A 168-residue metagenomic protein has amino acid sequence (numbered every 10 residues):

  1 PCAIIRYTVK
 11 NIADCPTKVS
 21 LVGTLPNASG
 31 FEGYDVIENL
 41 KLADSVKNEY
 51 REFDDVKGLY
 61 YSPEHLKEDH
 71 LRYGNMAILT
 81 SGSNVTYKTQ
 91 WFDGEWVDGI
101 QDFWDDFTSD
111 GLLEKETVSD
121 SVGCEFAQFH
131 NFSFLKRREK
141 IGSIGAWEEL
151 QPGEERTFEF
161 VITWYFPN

Functional and structural regions predicted by a protein language model:
P1-T117, I144: Polysaccharide-binding surfaces and accessory modules of carbohydrate-active proteins
C2, T163-N168: Terminal connector regions
I12-D14, E139, Q151: Surface-exposed coil/turn segments at beta-strand junctions on protein surfaces, enriched
T17-V19, E148-W164: Short Pro-Gly-centered flexible turn/kink motifs
F31-L42, S121-K140: Solvent-exposed beta-strand/loop surfaces of large extracellular or lumenal domains
D93, W104, T108, A127-S133 (+1 more regions): Compositionally biased, low-structure terminal segments
S133-L135, G145-L150: Beta-strand-rich interaction surfaces with strong enrichment in secreted/lumenal proteins
